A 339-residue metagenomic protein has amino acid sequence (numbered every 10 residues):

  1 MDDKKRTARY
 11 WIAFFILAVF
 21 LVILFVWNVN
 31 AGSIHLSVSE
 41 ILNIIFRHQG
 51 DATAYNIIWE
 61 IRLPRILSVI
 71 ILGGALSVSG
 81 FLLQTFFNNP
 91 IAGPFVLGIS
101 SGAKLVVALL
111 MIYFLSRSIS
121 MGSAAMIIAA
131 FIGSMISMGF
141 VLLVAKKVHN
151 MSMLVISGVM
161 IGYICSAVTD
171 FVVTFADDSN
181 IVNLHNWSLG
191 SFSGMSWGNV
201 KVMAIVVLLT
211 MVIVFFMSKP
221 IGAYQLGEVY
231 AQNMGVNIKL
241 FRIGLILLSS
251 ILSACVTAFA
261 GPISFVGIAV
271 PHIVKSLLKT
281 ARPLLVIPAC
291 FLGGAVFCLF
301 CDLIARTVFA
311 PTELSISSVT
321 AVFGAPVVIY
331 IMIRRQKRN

Functional and structural regions predicted by a protein language model:
M1-N339: Alpha-helical transmembrane segments in inner-membrane proteins
